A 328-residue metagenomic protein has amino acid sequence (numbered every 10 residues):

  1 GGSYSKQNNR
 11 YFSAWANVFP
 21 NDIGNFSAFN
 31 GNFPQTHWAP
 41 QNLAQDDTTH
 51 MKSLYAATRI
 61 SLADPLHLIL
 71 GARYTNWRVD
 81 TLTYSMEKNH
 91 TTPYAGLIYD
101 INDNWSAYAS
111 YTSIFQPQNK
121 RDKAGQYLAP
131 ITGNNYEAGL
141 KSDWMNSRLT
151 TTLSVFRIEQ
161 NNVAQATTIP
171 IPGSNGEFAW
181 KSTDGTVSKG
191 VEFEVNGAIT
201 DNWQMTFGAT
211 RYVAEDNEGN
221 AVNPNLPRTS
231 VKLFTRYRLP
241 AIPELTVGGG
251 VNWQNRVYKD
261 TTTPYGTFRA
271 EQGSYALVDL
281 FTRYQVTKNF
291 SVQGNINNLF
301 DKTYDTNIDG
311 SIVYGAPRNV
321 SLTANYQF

Functional and structural regions predicted by a protein language model:
G1-L82: Face-selective signature of the C-terminal outer-membrane beta-barrel domain
G2-N8, A72-R78, Y111-P117, W144 (+7 more regions): Transmembrane beta-strands of outer-membrane beta-barrel pores
T49-D80, H90-F115, G197-A198, N202-T210: Surface-exposed extracellular loop regions of Gram-negative outer-membrane beta-barrel proteins
A56-I60, A95-Y99, A138-S142, F193-G197 (+5 more regions): Residues on the lipid-exposed face of transmembrane beta-strands in outer-membrane beta-barrel proteins
D64, R157, K181-T262, F300-T303 (+1 more regions): Gram-negative outer-membrane beta-barrel transporters
P65-L68, N104-A107, N146-T151, N202-M205 (+4 more regions): Repeated loop/turn-to-beta-strand initiation elements of outer-membrane beta-barrel proteins
D100, A107-Y108, T132-T210, N295: Membrane-embedded beta-barrel scaffold of Gram-negative outer-membrane proteins
E159, W253-T262, L280-F328: C-terminal beta-signal and adjacent terminal beta-strands/loops of Gram-negative outer-membrane beta-barrel proteins
